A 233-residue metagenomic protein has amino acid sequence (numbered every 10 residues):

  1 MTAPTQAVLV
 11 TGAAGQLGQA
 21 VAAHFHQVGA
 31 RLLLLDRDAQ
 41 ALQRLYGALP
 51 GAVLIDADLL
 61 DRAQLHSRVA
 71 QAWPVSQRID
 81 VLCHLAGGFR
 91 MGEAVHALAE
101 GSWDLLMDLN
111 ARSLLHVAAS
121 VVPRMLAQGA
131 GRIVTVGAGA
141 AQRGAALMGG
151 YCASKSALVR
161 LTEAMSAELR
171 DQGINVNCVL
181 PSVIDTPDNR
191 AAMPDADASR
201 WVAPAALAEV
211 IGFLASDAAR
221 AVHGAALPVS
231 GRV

Functional and structural regions predicted by a protein language model:
A14-G15: Conserved glycine-rich cofactor-binding loop
H66, G87-D104, L147-G150, R190: Conserved mid-core segment of classical short-chain dehydrogenase/reductases
H96-H116, A130, V134, L158: Catalytic Tyr-X3-Lys loop
A118, S154: Active-site helix of classical SDR
P123, S166-E168, R220: Alpha-helical segment proximal to the catalytic Tyr-Lys
A138: Residue(s) in the substrate-gating loop at a strand-loop-helix junction that position the organic substrate next
R143, A164-I174: Active-site-adjacent segment of SDR/Rossmann-fold oxidoreductases
D171-I174, C178-V179, T186, D195-V233: C-terminal helical subdomain
